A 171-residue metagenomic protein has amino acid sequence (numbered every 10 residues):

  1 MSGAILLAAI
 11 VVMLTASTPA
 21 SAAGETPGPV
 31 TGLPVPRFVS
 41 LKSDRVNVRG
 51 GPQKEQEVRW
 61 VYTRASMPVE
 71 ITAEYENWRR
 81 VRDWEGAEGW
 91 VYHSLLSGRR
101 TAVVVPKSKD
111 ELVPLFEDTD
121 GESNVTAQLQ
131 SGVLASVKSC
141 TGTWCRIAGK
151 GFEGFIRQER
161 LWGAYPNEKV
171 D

Functional and structural regions predicted by a protein language model:
M1-L7: Bacterial N-terminal signal peptides that target proteins for export
L7-A8, V12-M13: Hydrophobic alpha-helical segments of integral membrane proteins
S17-P19: N-terminal signal peptide c-region/cleavage motif recognized by signal peptidases
A22-G50, V61-A65, T72-Y75, R82-W84 (+5 more regions): SH3-family beta-barrel domains
E57-V58: Beta-strand-rich domains and repeat architectures in extracellular enzymes and scaffolds, especially beta-propellers
